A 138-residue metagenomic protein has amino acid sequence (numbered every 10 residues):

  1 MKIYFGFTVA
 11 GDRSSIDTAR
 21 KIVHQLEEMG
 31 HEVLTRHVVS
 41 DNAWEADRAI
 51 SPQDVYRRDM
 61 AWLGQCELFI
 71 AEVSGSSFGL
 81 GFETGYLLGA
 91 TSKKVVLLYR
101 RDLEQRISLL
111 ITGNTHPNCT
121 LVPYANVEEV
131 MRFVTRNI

Functional and structural regions predicted by a protein language model:
M1-I138: Conserved catalytic or regulatory cores that recognize and/or transform ribose-phosphate-containing ligands
